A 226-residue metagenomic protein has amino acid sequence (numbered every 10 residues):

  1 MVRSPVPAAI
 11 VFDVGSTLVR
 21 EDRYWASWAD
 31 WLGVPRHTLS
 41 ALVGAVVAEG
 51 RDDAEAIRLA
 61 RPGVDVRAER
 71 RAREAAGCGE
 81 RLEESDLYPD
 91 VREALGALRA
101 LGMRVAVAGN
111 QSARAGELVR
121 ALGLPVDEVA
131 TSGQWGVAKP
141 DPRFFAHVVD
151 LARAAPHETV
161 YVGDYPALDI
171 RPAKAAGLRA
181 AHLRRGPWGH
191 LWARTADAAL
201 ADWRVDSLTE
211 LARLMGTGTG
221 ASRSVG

Functional and structural regions predicted by a protein language model:
M1-I10, R92, G96-G226: Asp-based, Mg2+/Mn2+-dependent phosphohydrolase catalytic module
V2-M103, S112-G116: N-terminal helical cap/lid subdomain that shapes the substrate entry/recognition surface in HAD-like hydrolases
